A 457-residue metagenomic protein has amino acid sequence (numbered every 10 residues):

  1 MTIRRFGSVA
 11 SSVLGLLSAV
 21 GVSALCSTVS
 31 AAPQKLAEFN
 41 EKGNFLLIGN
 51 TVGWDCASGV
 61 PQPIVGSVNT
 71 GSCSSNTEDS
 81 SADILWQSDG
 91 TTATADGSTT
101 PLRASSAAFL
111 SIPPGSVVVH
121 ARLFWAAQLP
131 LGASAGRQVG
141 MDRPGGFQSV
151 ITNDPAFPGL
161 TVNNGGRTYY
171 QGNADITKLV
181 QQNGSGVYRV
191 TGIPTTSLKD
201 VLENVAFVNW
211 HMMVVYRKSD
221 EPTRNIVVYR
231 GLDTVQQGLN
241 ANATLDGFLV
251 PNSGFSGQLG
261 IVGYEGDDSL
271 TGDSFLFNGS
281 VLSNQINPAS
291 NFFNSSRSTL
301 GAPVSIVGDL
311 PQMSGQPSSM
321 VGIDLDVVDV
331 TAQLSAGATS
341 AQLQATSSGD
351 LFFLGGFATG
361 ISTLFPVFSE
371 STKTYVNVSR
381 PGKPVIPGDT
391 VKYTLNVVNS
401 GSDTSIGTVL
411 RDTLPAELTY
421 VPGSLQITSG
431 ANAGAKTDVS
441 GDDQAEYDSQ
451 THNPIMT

Functional and structural regions predicted by a protein language model:
V20-V60, V65-S67, R224-V227, P366-V376: Boundary/junction segments of secreted and surface-exposed precursor proteins
G66-R122, V190, N240: A short beta-strand-loop element at or near the start of a globular domain
S75-T92, G140-E203, H211, Q285-D350: Cysteine-clustered segments with highest specificity for TGF-beta superfamily mature ligands
P113-G115, Y264-G266, S348, V398-D403 (+1 more regions): Short solvent-exposed strand-capping/beta-turn motif centered on an Asx-Ser/Thr pair
V117-L129, S253-G266: A short beta-strand element within beta-rich, extracytoplasmic domains of secreted/secretory-pathway proteins
A133-G145, S269-L282: Short, surface-exposed beta-strand/strand-loop-strand elements in extracellular ectodomains
T196-A241: A short "linker-to-beta-strand initiation" element
L364-T457: Exported/extracytosolic protein signature
